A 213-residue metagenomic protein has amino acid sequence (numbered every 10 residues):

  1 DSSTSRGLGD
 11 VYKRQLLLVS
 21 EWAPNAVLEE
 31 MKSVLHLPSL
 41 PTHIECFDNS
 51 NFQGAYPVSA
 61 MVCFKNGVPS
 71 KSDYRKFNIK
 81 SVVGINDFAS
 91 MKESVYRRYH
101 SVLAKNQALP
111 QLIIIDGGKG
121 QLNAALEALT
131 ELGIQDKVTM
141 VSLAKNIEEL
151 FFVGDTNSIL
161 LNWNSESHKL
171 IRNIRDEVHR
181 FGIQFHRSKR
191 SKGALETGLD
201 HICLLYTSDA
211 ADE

Functional and structural regions predicted by a protein language model:
D1-Y12, Y206-E213: Single conserved hydrophobic/aromatic residue that forms the stacking wall/gate of nucleotide- or nucleobase-binding
R6-I202: Conserved catalytic/ligand-binding micro-motifs in nucleotide and anionic cofactor chemistry
